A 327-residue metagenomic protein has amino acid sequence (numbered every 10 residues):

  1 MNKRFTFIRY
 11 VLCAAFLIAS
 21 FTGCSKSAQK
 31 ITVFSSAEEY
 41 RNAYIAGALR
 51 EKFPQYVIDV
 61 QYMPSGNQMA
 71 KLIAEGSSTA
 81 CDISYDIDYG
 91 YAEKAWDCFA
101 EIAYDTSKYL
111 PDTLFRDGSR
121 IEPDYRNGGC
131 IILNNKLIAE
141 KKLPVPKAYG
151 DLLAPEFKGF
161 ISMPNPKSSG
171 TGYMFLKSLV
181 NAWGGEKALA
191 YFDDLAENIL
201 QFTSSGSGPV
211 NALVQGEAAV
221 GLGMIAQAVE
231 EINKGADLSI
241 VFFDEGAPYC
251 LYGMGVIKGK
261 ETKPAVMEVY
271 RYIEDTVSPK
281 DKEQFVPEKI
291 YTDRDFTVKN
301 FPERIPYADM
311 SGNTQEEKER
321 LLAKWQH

Functional and structural regions predicted by a protein language model:
M1-I31: Short, low-complexity disordered leader/linker segments with a strong preference for bacterial N-terminal type II
C24-K94: Early extracytoplasmic/lumenal segment of secretory-pathway proteins
S35-A43, A80-E217: Extracytoplasmic ligand-binding site segments that recognize negatively charged/polar headgroups
Y44-I45, K187, Y191, E261-I273 (+1 more regions): Short amphipathic alpha-helical coupling segments at ligand-binding clamshell hinges and other catalytic/signaling
G90-K94, V214-D237: A ligand-binding cleft/hinge motif common to bilobed small-molecule-binding domains
I132-L137, C250-T262, I273, D281-Q284: A bilobed periplasmic-binding-protein/Venus flytrap-type ligand-binding module shared by bacterial periplasmic
E156-P164, Y272-R294: Periplasmic-binding protein-like
G185-K187, E288-H327: An extracytoplasmic/periplasmic, membrane-proximal ligand-sensing/linker region
